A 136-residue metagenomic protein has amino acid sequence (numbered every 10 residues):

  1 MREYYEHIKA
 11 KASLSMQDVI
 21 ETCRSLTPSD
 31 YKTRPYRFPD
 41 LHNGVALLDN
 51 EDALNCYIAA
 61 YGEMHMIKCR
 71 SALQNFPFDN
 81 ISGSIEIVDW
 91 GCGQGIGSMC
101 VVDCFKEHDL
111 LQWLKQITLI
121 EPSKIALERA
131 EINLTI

Functional and structural regions predicted by a protein language model:
M1-D40: N-terminal auxiliary segments of SAM/dcSAM-dependent transferases
V45-D79: Class I SAM-dependent methyltransferase Rossmann-like catalytic core, especially the SAM/SAH-binding loop
F76-P77, F105-D109, L134: Active-site catalytic pocket residues across diverse enzymes, especially alpha/beta-hydrolases
S84-G93: Conserved class I S-adenosyl-L-methionine
Q94-L111: Conserved SAM-binding loop of SAM-dependent methyltransferases across substrates and taxa, primarily the Class I
K115-T118: Short beta-strand element of Class I
S123: Conserved SAM/SAH-binding beta-strand->alpha-helix loop
E128-I136: S-adenosyl-L-methionine
